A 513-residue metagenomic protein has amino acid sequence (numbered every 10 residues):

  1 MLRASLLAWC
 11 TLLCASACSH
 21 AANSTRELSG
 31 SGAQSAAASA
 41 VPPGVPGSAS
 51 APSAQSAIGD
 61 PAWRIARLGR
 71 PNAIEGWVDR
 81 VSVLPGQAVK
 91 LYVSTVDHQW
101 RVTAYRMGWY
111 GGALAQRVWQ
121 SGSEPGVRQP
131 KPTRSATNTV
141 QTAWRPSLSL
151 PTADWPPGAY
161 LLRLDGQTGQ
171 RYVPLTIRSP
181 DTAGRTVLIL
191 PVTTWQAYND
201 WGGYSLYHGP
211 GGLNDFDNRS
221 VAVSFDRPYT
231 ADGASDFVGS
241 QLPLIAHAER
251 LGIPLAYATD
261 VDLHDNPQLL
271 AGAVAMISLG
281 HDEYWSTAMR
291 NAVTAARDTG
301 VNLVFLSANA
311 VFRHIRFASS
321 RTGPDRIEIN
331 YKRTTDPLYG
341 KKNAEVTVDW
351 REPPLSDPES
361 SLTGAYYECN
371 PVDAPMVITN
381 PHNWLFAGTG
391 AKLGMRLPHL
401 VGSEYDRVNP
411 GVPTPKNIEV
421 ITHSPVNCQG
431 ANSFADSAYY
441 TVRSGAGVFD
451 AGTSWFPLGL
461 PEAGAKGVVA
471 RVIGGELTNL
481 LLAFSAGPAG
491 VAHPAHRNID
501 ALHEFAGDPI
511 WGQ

Functional and structural regions predicted by a protein language model:
C14-A17: C-terminal motif of bacterial Sec signal peptides marking the signal peptidase cleavage site
S19-A21: Bacterial signal peptide processing site
S53-A73: Proline/serine/threonine-rich low-complexity linkers at boundaries of modular beta-sandwich domains
E75-H98, T103-Y110, A115-V173: Ligand-binding face of N-terminal immunoglobulin V-set domains in extracellular IgSF glycoproteins
S94-W100, A104-G108, V118-G122, G169-L269 (+2 more regions): Aromatic-Pro/Gly-enriched surface loop or interdomain linker that acts as a lid/target-recognition segment
R128-V140, S147-P151, G233-S319, I499-Q513: Helical hinge/lid and interdomain linker segments adjacent to catalytic or ligand-binding clefts that mediate domain
A248-R250, L263, T389-P509, Q513: Extracellular low-complexity, Gly/Ser/Thr-rich intrinsically disordered linkers and protease-sensitive activation/hinge
V311-G430: An acidic, glycine-rich "communication" segment
